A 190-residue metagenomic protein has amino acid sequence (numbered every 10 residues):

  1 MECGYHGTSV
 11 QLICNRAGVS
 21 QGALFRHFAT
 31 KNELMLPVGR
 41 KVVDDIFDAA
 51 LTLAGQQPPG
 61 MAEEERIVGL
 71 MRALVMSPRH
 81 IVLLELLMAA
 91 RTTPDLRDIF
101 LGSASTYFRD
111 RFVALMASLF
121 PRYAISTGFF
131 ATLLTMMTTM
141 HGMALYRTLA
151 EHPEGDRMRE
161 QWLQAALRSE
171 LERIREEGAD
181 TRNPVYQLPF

Functional and structural regions predicted by a protein language model:
M1-E33, P37: Helix-turn-helix
V10, R40-I46: Short, basic, alpha-helical segments at the C-terminal edge of helix-turn-helix-like DNA-binding modules
Q21, L84-L87: Interfacial helix-capping/hinge residues at the ends of transmembrane alpha-helices
A29-E33, P37, P58, R91-D95 (+2 more regions): Residues in soluble alpha-helical coiled-coils and helical-bundle/repeat scaffolds
P37, A50-H80, S126-M136, F190: Hydrophobic alpha-helical connector segments
I46-D48, T52, A73-L84, P94-P121 (+2 more regions): Amphipathic alpha-helical packing segments from all-alpha helical-bundle domains
Q57, A90, R147-E151: Secondary-structure edge/capping motif, primarily at the C-terminal ends of alpha-helices and the immediately following
R97-D98, S118-F190: Hydrophobic/aromatic-rich alpha-helical bundle segments in the mid-to-C-terminal region
